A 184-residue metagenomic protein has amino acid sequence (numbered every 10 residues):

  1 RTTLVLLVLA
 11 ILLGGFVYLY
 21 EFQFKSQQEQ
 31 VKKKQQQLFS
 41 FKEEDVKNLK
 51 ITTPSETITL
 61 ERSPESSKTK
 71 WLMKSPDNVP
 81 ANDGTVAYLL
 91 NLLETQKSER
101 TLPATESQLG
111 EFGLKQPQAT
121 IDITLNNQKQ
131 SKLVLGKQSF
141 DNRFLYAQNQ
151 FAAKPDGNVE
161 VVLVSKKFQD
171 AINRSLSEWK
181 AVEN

Functional and structural regions predicted by a protein language model:
R1-N184: Secondary-structure "cap/kink" motif recognition
